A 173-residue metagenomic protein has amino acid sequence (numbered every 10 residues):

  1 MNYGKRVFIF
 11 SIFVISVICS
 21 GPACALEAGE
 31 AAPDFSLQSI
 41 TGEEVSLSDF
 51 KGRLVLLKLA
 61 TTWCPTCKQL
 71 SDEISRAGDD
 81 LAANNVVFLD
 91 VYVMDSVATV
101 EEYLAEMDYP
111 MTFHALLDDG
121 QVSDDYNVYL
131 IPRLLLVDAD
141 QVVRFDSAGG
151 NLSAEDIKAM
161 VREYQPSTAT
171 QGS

Functional and structural regions predicted by a protein language model:
N2-I9: Bacterial N-terminal signal peptides that target proteins for export
F13-D34, E102: N-proximal helix/coil linker or "cap" segments that precede and/or mark the start of modular domains
F35-V55: A short beta-strand-turn-helix
S48-K68: Short active-site neighborhood of thiol/selenol oxidoreductases, capturing the structured segment around
L56-L57, F88, L134: Hydrophobic beta-strand anchors of alpha/beta hydrolase catalytic cores
K68-M107, D119-D125: Structural microenvironment flanking redox-active thiols in thiol-disulfide oxidoreductases
L104-A139: Short, internal strand/loop/helix patches that form the active-site neighborhood or redox-interaction surface
L136-S173: Thiol-/selenol-based redox modules, centered on thioredoxin-like and closely related oxidoreductase domains
